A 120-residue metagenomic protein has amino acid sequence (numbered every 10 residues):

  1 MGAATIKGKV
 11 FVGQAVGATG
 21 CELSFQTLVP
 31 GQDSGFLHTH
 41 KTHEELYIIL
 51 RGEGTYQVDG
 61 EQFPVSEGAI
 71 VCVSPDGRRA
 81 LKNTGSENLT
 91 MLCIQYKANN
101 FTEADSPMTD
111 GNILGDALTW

Functional and structural regions predicted by a protein language model:
M1-C21, P30, T102-W120: A short, N-terminal "cap"/entry segment at the start of jelly-roll beta-barrel domains of the cupin/DSBH fold
Q14-A15, G35-H40, K82-T84: Short histidine-centered beta-strand/loop micro-motifs that create catalytic or ligand/metal-coordination sites
C21, Q26, E61-F63: Well-ordered beta-strand scaffold positions
S24, S34-G35: Short, charged beta-strand/loop "edge" motif centered at a coil->beta-strand transition that forms conserved
F25-V29, T39-Q57, I94: Short, conserved beta-strand element in jelly-roll/cupin
Q32-S34, E44, R51-E53, D76-R78 (+1 more regions): A generic structural motif
T55, P75-F101: Ligand-binding loop in jelly-roll beta-barrel domains
G60-D76: Short acidic-glycine-tyrosine-enriched beta hairpin
